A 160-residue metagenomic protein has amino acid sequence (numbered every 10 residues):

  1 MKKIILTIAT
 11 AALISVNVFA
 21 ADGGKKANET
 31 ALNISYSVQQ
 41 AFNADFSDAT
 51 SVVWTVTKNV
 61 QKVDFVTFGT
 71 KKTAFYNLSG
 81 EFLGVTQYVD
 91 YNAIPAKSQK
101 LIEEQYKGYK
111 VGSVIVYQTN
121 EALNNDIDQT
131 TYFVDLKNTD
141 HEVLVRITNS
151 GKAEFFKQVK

Functional and structural regions predicted by a protein language model:
M1-K25, F42: Bacterial Sec-dependent N-terminal signal peptides
D22-K160: Interaction-mediating elements
